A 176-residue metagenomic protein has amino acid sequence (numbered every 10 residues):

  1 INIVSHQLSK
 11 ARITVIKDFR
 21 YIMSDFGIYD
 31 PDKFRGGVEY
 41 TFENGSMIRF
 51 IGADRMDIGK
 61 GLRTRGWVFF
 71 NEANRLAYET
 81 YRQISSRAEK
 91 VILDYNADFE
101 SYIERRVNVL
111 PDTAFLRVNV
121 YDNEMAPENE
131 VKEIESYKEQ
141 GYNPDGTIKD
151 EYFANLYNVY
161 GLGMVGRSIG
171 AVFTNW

Functional and structural regions predicted by a protein language model:
I1-W176: Phosphate/NTP-binding elements of NTP-utilizing enzymes
